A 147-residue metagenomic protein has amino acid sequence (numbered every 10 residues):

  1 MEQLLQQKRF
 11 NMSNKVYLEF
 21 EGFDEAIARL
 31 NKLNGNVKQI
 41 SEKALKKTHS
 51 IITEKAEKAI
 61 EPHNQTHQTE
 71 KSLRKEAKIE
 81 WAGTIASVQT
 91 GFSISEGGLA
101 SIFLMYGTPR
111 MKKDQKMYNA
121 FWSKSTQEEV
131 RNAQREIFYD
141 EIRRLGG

Functional and structural regions predicted by a protein language model:
E2-V88, S93, M105-G147: Short, Lys/Arg-rich flexible segments
G98-S101: Hydrophobic alpha-helical transmembrane segments of polytopic membrane proteins
